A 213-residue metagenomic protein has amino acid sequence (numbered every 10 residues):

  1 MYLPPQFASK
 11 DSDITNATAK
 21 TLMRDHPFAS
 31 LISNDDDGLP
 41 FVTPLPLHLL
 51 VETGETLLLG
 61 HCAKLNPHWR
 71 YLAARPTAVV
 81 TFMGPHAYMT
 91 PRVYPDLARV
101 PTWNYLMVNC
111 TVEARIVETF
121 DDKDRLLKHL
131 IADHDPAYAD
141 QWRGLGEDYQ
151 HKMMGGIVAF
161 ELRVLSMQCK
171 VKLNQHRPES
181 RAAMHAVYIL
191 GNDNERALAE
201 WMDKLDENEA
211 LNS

Functional and structural regions predicted by a protein language model:
M1-E55: An N-terminal domain-cap segment
Y2, R115-S213: C-terminal edge-of-domain segments
K20, A98-R99, Y149-K152: A generic local secondary-structure boundary/capping motif
R24, A74-V80, K128-P136: Short, intrinsically disordered, mixed-charge
P27, T43, G54-L58, A74-A78 (+2 more regions): A generic structural signal for short beta-strands and their flanking turns/coil linkers
D36-L39, H48-L57, K64-P67, G84-Y88 (+1 more regions): Short, charged/polar surface micro-motifs in flexible loops or helix N-caps
P46, H61, T81, T111-E113 (+1 more regions): Residue-level recognition of well-ordered beta-strand positions that form the cores of beta-sheet-rich folds across
K64-L126: Short, structured beta-strand-loop surface elements
